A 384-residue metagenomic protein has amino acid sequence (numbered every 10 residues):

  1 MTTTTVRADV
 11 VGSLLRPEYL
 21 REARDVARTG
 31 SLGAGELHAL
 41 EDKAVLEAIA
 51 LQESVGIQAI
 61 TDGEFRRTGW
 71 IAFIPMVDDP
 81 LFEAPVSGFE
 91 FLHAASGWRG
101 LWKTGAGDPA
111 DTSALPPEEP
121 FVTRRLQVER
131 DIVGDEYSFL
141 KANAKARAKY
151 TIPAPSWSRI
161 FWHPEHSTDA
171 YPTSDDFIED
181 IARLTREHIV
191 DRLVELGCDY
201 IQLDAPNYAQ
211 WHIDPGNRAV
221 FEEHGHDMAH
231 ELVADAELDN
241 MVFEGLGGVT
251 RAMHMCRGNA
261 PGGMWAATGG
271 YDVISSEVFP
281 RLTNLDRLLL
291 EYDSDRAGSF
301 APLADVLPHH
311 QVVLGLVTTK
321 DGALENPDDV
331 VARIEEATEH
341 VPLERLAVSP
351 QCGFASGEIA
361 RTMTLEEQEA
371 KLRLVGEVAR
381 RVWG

Functional and structural regions predicted by a protein language model:
M1-G384: Domain-level signal for soluble alpha/beta catalytic cores
